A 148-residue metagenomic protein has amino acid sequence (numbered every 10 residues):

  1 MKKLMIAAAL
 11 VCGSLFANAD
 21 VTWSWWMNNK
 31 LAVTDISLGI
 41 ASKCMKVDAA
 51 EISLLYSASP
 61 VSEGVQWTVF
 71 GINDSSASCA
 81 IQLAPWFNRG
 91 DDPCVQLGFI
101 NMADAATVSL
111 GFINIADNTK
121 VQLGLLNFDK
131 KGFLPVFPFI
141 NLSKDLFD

Functional and structural regions predicted by a protein language model:
M1-L4: Positively charged n-region of N-terminal signal peptides that target proteins for export
A9-A17: Hydrophobic h-region of N-terminal signal peptides that target proteins for export in Gram-negative bacteria
N18-D148: Surface-exposed, glycine- and small/polar-enriched segments that build interaction surfaces at terminal
